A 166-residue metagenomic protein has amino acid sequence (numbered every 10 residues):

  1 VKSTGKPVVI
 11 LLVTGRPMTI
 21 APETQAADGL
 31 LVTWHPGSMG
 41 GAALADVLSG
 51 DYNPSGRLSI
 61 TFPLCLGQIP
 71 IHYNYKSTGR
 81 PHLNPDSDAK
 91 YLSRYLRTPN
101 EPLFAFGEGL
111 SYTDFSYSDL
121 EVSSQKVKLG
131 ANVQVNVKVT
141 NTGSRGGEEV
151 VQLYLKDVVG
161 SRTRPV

Functional and structural regions predicted by a protein language model:
K2-S3, A21: Catalytic core of soluble alpha/beta enzymes
S3-V8, A27: A short helix->loop->beta-strand "cap" motif at the edges of active sites that frequently abuts
V13-E148, Q152-K156, R164: Secreted, periplasmic, or luminal enzymes acting at the cell surface/secretory milieu
